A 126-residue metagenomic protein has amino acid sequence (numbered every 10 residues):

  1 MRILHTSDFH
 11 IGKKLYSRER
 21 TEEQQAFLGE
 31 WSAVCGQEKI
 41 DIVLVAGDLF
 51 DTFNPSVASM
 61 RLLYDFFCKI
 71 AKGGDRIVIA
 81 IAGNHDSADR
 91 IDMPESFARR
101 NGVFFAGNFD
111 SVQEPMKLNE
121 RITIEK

Functional and structural regions predicted by a protein language model:
M1-C68, D75: N-terminal active-site segment of His-dependent metallophosphoesterases
P55, K72, I79-K126: His/Asp/Glu-rich metal-coordinating catalytic cores of metallo-dependent phosphodiesterases/hydrolases acting on
